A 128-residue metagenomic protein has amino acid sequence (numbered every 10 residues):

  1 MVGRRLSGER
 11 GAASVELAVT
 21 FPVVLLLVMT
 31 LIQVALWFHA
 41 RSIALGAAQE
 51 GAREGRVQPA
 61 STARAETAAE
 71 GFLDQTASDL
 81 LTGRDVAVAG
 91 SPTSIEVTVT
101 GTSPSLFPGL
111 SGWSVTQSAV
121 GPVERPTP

Functional and structural regions predicted by a protein language model:
M1-A68: Alpha-helical assembly-interface signal, strongest on the long, hydrophobic N-terminal helix that forms
V2-G3, T62-P128: Short, conserved structural patches
